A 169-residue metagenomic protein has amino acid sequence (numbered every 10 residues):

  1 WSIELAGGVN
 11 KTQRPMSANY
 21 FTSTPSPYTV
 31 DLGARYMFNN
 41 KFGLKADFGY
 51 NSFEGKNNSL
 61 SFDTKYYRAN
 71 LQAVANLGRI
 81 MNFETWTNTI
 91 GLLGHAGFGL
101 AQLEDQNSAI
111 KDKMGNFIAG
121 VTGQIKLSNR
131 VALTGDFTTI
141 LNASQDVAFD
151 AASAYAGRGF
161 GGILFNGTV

Functional and structural regions predicted by a protein language model:
W1-G33: Short glycine/proline- and aromatic-enriched beta-strand/turn motifs that initiate or cap beta-hairpins
L5, V9, L32-Y36, L71-L77 (+5 more regions): Residues on the lipid-exposed face of transmembrane beta-strands in outer-membrane beta-barrel proteins
Q13, K41-L44, I80-F83, I125-L133: Repeated loop/turn-to-beta-strand initiation elements of outer-membrane beta-barrel proteins
Q13, Y36, F53-E54, I110 (+1 more regions): Long low-complexity intrinsically disordered regions
P15-Y20, K56-F62, E104-A109, D150-R158: Extracellular loop and loop/strand-boundary signature of outer-membrane beta-barrel proteins
T24-Y28, K65-A69, N88-I90, K111-F117 (+1 more regions): Residues that define the transmembrane beta-barrel architecture of outer-membrane proteins
N40-M114: Gram-negative (and chloroplast) outer-membrane scaffold detector with strong preference for beta-barrel transmembrane
N57-S59, Y66, S128-V169: Predominantly the C-terminal beta-signal and adjacent terminal strand-loop region of outer-membrane beta-barrel
